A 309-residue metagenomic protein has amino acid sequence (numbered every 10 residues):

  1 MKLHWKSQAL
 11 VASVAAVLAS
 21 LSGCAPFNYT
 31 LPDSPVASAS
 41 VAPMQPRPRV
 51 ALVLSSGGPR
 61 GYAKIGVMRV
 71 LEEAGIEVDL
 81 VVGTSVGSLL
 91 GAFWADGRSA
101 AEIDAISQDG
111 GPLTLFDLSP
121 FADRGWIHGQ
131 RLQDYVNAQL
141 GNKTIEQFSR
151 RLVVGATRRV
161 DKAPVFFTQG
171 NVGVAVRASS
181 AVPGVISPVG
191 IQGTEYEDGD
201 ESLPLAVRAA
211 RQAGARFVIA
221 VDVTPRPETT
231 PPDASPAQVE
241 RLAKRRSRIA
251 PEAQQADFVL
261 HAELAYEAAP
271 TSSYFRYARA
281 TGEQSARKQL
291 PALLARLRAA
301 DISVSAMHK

Functional and structural regions predicted by a protein language model:
K2-H4, Q8, G23-V81, F93-K309: Patatin-like phospholipase
V11-G23: Bacterial N-terminal signal peptides
G83, G87: Gly/Ala-rich beta-loop-alpha elbow adjacent to hydrolase catalytic centers
